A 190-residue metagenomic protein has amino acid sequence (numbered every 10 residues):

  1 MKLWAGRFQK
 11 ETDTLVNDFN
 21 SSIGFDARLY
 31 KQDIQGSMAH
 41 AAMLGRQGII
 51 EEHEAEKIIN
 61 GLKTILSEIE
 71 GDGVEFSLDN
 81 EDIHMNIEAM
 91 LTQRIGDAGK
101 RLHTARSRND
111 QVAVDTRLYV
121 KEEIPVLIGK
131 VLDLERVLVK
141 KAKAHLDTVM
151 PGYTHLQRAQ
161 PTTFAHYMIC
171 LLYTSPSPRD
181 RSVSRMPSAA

Functional and structural regions predicted by a protein language model:
M1-L172: A helix-coil-helix interface module used to build multimeric assemblies and to scaffold catalytic/cofactor sites
I34, V183-S184: Hydrophobic aliphatic residue packing
Q47, D180-V183: Low-complexity, intrinsically disordered short peptide segments enriched in small/polar/basic residues
Y173-D180: Conserved small/polar residues in nucleotide/adenosyl-binding loops
S184-A190: Hydrophobic alpha-helical segments, chiefly the membrane-spanning helices and signal/signal-anchor peptides
